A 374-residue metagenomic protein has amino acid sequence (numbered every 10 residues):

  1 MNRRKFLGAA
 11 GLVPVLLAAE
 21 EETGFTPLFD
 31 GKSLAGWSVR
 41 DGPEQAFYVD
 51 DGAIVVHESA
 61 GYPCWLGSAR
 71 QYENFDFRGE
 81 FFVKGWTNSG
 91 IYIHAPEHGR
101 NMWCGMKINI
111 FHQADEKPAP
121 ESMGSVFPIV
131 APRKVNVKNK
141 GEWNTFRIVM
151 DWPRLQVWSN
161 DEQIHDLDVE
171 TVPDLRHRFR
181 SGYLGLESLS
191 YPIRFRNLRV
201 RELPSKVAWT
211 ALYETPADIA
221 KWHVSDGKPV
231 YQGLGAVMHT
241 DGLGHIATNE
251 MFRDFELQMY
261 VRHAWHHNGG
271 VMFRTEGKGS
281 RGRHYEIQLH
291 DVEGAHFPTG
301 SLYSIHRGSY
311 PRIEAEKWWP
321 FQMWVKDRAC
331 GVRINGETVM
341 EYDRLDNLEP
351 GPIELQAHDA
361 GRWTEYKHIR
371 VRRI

Functional and structural regions predicted by a protein language model:
M1-P14: N-terminal secretory signal peptides and thylakoid transit peptides that target proteins across membranes
E20-I374: Carbohydrate-interacting regions of secretory-pathway proteins
